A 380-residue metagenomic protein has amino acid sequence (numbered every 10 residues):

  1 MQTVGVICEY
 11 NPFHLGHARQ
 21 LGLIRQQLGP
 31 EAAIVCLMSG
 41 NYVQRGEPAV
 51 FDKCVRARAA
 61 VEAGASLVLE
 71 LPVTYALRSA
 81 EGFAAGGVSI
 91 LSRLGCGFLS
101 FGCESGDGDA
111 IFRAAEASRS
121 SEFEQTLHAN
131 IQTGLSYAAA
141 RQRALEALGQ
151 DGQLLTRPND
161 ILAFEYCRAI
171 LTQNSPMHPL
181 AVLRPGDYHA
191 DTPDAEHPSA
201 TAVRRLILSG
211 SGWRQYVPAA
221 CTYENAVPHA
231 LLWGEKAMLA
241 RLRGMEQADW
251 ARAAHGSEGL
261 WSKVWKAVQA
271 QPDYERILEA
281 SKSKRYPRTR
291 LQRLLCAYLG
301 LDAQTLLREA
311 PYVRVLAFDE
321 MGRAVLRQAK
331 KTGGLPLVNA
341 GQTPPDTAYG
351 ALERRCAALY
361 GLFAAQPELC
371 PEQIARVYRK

Functional and structural regions predicted by a protein language model:
M1-R56: N-terminal catalytic cores of NTP/NDP-binding nucleotidyl/phosphoryl-transfer enzymes
L28, G64, L171-N174: A broad structural signal for alpha-helix termini and local helix breaks/kinks
A32, S66, G97: Short acidic/polar active-site loop segments enriched in Thr and Asp
V55-R58, L326: Acidic, Ser/Thr-rich peripheral helices and adjacent loops at domain boundaries
R58-P72: A glycine-rich helix N-cap at a beta->alpha junction
E70-K380: Active-site cores that bind ATP or allylic diphosphates and position pyrophosphate for catalysis
